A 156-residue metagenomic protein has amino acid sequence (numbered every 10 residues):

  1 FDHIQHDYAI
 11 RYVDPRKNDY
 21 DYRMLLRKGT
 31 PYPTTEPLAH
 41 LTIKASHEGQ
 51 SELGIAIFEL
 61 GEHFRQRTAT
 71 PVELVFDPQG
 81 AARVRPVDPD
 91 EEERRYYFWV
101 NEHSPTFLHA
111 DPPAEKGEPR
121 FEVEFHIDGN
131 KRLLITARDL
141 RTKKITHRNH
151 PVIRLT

Functional and structural regions predicted by a protein language model:
F1-T156: Acidic low-complexity intrinsically disordered segments
